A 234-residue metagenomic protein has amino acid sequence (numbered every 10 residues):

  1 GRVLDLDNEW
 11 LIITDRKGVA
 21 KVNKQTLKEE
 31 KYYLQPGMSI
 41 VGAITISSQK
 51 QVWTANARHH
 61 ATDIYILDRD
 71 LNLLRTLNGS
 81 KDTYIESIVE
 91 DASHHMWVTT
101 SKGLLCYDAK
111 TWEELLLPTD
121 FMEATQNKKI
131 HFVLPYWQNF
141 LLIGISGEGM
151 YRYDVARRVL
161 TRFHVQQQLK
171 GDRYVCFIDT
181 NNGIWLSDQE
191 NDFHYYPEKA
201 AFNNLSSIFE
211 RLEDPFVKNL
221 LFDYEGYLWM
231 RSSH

Functional and structural regions predicted by a protein language model:
G1-H234: Carboxylate-rich, polar loop motifs that coordinate divalent cations or form catalytic acidic clusters
